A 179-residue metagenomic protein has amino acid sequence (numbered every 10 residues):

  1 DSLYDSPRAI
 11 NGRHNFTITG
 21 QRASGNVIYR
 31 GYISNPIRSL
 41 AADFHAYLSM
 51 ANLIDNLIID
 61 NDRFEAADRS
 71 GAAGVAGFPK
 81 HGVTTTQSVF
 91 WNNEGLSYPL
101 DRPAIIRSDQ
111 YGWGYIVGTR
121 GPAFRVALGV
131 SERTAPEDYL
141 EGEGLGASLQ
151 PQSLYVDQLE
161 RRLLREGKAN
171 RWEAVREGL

Functional and structural regions predicted by a protein language model:
D1-T17, R22-R38, D43, L48-N61 (+1 more regions): Right-handed parallel beta-helix
N15, S39-L40, D62-A67, S97-I106: Acidic/polar loop patches that form or flank catalytic/metal-binding clefts of enzymes that bind anionic ligands
R63-G77: Acidic/polar low-complexity surface segments
W91, L96-L179: Long, contiguous C-terminal flanking segments immediately downstream of a protein's structured core
